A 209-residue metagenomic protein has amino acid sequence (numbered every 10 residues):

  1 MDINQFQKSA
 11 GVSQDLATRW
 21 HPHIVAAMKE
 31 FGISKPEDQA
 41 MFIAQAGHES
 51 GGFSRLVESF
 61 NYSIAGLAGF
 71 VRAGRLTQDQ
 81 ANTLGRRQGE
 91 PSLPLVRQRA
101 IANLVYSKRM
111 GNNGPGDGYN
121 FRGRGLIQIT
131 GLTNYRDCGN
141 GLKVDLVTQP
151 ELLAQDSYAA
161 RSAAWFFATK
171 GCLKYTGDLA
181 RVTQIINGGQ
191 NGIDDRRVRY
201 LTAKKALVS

Functional and structural regions predicted by a protein language model:
D2-R19, H23, G47-S162: Peptidoglycan-targeting cell-wall enzymes and recognition modules
D15, F31, H48-E58, L173 (+1 more regions): Secretory-pathway/luminal and periplasmic proteins that interact with or process carbohydrate-rich
H21-G32, F42-G47, Q184-N187: Amphipathic alpha-helical segments that form the core helices of the histone-fold
K29-S34, T148-E151: Short, mixed-charge amphipathic alpha-helical segments
G32-F42, R55-S59, L173-T183: Surface-exposed patches in mature extracellular/periplasmic domains of secreted proteins
A46-G51, G131, G177-G192: Acidic helix/loop microenvironments that form the catalytic cleft of cell-wall polysaccharide enzymes
Y158-A160, T169-K174: Proteins synthesized as precursors that undergo proteolytic processing into mature forms
I185-S209: Low-complexity, Gly/Ser/Thr/Pro-rich intrinsically disordered linker/tail segments
